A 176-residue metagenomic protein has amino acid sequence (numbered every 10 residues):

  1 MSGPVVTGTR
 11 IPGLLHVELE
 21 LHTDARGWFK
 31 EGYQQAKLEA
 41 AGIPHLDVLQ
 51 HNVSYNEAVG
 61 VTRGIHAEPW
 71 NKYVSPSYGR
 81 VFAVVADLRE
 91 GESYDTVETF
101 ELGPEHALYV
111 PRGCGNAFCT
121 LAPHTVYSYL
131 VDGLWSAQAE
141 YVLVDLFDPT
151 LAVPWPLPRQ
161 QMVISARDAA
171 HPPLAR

Functional and structural regions predicted by a protein language model:
M1-L102, A122-H124, V131-R176: Non-catalytic, conserved peripheral segments adjacent to functional cores
V84, L108, N116-L121, Y129: Short beta-strand His + acidic residue motifs that chelate non-heme Fe in jelly-roll/DSBH and cupin folds
V97-Y109, G115: Trp-centered recognition loops
